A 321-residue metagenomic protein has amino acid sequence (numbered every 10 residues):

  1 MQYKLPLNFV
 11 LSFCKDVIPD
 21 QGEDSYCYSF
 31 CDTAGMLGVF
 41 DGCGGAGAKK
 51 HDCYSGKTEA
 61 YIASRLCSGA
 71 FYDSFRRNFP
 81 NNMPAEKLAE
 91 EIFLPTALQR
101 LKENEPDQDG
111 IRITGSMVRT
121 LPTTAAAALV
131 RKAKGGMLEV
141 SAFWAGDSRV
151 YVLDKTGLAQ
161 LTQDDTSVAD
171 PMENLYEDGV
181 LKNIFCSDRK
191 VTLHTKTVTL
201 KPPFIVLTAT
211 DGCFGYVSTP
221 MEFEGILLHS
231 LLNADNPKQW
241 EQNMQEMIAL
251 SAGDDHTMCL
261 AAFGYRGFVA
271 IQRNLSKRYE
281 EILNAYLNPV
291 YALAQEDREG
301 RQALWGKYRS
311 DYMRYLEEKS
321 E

Functional and structural regions predicted by a protein language model:
M1-D73, S148, T195-T197: N-terminal entry segment of metal-dependent catalytic domains or homologous docking segments
K15-I18, G115-V118, I248-S251: Short Gly/Pro-enriched turn/cap motifs at secondary-structure boundaries
S25, F79-K155, L181-K201: Catalytic core of PPM/PP2C metal-dependent serine/threonine phosphatase domains
G38-F40, F143-A145, L207-A209: Short hydrophobic beta-strand that contains or immediately precedes a catalytic carboxylate
K57, Y61-R100, G225-E246: Helix-loop-helix
A145, T156-A169, P220-L231: Short, surface-exposed, charged loop/turn segments at secondary-structure junctions
A159-V206, Y315: Conserved, helical-rich catalytic subdomain that frames metal- and/or nucleotide-binding sites in enzyme alpha/beta
R189-E321: C-terminal catalytic subdomain
